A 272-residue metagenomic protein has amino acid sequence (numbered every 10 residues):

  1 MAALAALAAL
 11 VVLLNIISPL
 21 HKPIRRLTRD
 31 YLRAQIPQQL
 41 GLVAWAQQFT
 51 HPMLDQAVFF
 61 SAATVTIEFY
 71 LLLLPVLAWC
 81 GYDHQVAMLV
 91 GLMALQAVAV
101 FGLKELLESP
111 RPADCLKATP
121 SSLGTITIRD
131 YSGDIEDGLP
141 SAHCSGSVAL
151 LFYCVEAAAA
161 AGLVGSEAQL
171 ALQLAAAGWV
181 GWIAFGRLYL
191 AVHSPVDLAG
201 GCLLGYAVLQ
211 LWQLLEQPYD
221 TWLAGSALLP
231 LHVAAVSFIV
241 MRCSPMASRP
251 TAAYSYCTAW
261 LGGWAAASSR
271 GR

Functional and structural regions predicted by a protein language model:
M1-L139, S145-R187, A227-R272: Hydrophobic alpha-helical bundle signature of multipass membrane enzymes
A87, L95-A99, L198-A199, L203-W212: Membrane helix-loop-helix hairpins that form the core translocation module of multi-pass transporters
E108-A113, A191-V192, Q217-P218, W222: Transmembrane helix-loop junctions in multipass membrane proteins, especially transporters and channels
H143, D197: Short, conserved phosphate/pyrophosphate- and ester-handling motifs at nucleotide-, phospho-/glycolipid
S166-E167, L214-S226: Membrane interface segments of multi-pass transport proteins and intramembrane proteases
R187-P195: Conserved catalytic-core segments centered on acid/base and nucleophilic motifs
C202-Q213, T258-S268: Hydrophobic cores of alpha-helical transmembrane segments in multi-pass inner/ER membrane proteins, independent
